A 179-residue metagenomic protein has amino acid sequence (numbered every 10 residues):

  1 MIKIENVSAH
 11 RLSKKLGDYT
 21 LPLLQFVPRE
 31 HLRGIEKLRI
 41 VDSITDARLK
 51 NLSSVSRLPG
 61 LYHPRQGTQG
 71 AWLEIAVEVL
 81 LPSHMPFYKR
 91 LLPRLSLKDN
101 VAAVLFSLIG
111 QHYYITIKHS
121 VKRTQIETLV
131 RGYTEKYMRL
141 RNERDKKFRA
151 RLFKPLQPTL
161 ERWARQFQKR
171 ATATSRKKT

Functional and structural regions predicted by a protein language model:
M1-E74, L92-P93, R176-K178: A metal-dependent hydrolase signature that marks the N-terminal structural subdomain at the beginning of catalytic folds
K14-G17, R139-T179: Long, well-structured alpha-helical subdomains associated with metal-dependent extracellular/ecto-lumenal hydrolases
L16, K98, A102, I126: Hydrophobic (often cysteine-bearing) scaffold residues that line and stabilize catalytic clefts of nucleotide/cofactor
E74-H84, Y114: Short loop/turn segments at strand-loop or loop-helix junctions that form parts of catalytic or ligand-binding pockets
S83-L91: Helix-hairpin-helix/helix-loop-helix acidic hairpins
D99-T116: Active-site recognition of the HExxH zinc-binding catalytic motif
I115-T128, D145-K146: Short conserved catalytic/interaction loops centered on acidic-Pro-aromatic/His motifs
T124-L140: An active-site-proximal "capping" alpha-helix that borders the catalytic cofactor pocket
